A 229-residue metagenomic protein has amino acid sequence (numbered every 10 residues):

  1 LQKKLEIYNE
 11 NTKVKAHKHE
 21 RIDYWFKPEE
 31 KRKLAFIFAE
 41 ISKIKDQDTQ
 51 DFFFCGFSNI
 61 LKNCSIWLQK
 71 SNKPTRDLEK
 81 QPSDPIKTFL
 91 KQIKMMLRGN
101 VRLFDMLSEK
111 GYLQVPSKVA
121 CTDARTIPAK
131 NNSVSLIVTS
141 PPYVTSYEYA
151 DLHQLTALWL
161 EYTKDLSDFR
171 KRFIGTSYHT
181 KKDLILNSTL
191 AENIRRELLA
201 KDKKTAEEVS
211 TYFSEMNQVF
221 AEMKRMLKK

Functional and structural regions predicted by a protein language model:
L1-L186: Nucleic-acid modification enzymes, centered on SAM-dependent nucleic-acid methyltransferases
L5-N11, E192-I194, K228: Short hydrophobic/aromatic-rich motifs at helix boundaries and adjacent loops
Y178-A200: Extended serine/threonine- and charged-residue-rich low-complexity intrinsically disordered regions
R196-E215: Adenine-nucleotide phosphate-binding core of ATP-dependent small-molecule kinases
F213-K228: A short glycine-rich, Lys/Arg-flanked "PGG" loop and its adjoining helix->strand segment in the class I
